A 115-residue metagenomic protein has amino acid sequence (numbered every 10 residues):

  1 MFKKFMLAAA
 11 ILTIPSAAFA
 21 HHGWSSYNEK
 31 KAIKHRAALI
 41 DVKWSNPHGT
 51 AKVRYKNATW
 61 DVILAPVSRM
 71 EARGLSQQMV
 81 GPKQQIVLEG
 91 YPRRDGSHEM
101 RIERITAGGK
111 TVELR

Functional and structural regions predicted by a protein language model:
L7-A8, A18: Cleavable N-terminal signal peptides
A18-I33: Short boundary/loop segments of OB/S1/cold-shock single-stranded nucleic-acid-binding domains
A37-L39: Conserved hydrophobic positions within beta-strands
S45-R54: Short aromatic-glycine-enriched beta-strand elements
A58-V67: A short macromolecule-binding patch
A72-L88: Short nucleic-acid-contacting surface segments enriched for D/E, G, S/T with interspersed K/R
R93-R115: OB-fold/S1-family single-stranded nucleic acid-binding modules
